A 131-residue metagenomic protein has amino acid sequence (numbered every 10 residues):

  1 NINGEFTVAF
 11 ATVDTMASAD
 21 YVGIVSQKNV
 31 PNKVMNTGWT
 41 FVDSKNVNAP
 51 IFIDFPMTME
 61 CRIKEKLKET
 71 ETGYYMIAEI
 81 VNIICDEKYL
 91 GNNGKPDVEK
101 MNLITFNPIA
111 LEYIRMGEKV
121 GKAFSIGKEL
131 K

Functional and structural regions predicted by a protein language model:
N1-K131: Basic, polyanion-binding surface patches
